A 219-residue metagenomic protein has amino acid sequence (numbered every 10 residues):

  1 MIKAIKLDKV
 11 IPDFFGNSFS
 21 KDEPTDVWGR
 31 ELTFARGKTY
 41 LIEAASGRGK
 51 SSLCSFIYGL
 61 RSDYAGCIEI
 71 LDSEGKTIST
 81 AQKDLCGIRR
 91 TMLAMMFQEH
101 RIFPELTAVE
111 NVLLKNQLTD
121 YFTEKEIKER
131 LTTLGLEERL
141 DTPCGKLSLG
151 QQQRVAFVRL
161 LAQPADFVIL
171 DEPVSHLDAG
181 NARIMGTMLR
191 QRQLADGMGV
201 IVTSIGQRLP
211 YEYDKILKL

Functional and structural regions predicted by a protein language model:
Y58: Helix-to-loop junction immediately C-terminal to a conserved catalytic motif
G75-A94: ABC ATPase NBD coupling module
E99, L106-L118: Q-loop/switch helix immediately C-terminal to the Walker
E124-R139: Conserved ABC ATPase "signature" region
P143-Q151: Conserved ABC ATPase signature
F157: Hydrophobic anchor residue at the start of the ABC signature
V168-E172: Catalytic Walker B motif of ABC-type/P-loop ATPase nucleotide-binding domains
